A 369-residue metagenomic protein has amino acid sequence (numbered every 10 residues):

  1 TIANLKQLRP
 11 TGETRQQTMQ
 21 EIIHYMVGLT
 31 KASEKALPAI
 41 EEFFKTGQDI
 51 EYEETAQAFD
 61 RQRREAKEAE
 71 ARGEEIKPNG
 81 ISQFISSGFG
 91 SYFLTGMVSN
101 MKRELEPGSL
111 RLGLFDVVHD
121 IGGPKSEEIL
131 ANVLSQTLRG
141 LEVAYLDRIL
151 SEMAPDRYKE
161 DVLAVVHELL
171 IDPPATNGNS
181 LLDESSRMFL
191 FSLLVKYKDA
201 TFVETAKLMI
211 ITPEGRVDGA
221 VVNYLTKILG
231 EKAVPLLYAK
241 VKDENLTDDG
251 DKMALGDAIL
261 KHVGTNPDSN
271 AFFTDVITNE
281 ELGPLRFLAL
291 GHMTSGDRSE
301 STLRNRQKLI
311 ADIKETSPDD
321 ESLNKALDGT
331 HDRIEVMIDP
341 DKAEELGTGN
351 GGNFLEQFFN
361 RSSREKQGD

Functional and structural regions predicted by a protein language model:
T1-I211, L303-K314, P318-D369: Extended repeat-based scaffolds of very large eukaryotic assembly and lipid-transport proteins
A144-R148, G219-N223, M253-L255: Alpha-solenoid helical repeat scaffolds
T226, G230-P318: Long alpha-helical repeat scaffolds
